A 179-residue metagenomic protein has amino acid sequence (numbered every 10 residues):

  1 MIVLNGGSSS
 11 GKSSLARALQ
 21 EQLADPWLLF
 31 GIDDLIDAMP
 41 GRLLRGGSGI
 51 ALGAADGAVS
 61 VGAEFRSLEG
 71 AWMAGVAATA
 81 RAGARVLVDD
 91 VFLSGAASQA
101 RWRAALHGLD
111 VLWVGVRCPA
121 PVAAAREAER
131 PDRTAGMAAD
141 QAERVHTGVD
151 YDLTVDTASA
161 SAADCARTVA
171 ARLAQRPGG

Functional and structural regions predicted by a protein language model:
L4: Hydrophobic anchor at the beta1->P-loop junction of P-loop NTPases
G7: P-loop (Walker A) phosphate-binding loop of NTP-binding proteins
S10: ATP-binding Walker
S13: Walker A/P-loop
A18-G70: Conserved substrate/cofactor phosphate-moiety recognition/catalytic segment in nucleotide-dependent phosphotransferases
V59-L109: Glycine-rich phosphate-binding loop used to anchor ATP phosphates in small-molecule kinases, encompassing both
H107-R126, V155: Conserved phosphate-donor/acceptor-positioning beta-strand/loop module used by diverse small-molecule
A125-G179: Small-molecule kinase domains that catalyze NTP-dependent phosphoryl transfer to phosphate-bearing small molecules
